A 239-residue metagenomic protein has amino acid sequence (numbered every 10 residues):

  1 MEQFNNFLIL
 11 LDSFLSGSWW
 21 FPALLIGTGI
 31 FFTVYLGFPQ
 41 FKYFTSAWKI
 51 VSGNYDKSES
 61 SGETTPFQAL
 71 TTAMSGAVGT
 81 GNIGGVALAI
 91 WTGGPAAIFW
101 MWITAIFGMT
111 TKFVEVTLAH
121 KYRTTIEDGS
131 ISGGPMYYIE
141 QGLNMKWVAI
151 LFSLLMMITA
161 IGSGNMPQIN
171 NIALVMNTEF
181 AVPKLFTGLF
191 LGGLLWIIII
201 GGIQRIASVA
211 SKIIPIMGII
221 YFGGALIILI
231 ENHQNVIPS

Functional and structural regions predicted by a protein language model:
M1-T80, W91-A96, G108, I230: N-terminal alpha-helical transmembrane segments of multi-pass membrane transport and channel/translocase proteins
F21-F32, T65-I83, V148-I169, P183-G192 (+2 more regions): Hydrophobic, membrane-embedded alpha-helices of multi-pass small-molecule transporters
L24-W48, N170-M176, P183-L191, L195-E231: Membrane-interface loop-to-helix entry segments
F31-T33, T104-G129, P135-I199: Helix-loop-helix module between adjacent transmembrane segments
Y43, A47, M109-K121, R205 (+2 more regions): Membrane-spanning helices that line or support transport/gating and their immediate boundary helices in channels
E59-T92, L118-M136, E140, M157: Alpha-helical membrane segments and immediately flanking helix-loop junctions that form or couple to the substrate/ion
S61-T64, A89, P95, G202-I213 (+1 more regions): Interfacial helix-loop-helix linkers and transmembrane-helix boundary segments in multi-pass membrane proteins
V86-A87, G93-F107, V114-E115: Membrane helical hairpin/interfacial module
